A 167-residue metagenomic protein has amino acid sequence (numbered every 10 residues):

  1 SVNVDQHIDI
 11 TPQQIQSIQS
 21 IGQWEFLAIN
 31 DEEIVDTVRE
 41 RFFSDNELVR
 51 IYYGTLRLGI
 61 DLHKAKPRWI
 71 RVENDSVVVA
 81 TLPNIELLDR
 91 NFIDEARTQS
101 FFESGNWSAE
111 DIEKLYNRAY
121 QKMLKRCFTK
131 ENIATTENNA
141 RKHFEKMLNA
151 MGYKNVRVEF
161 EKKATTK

Functional and structural regions predicted by a protein language model:
S1-K167: Domain-level marker for long, solvent-exposed, non-transmembrane regions
